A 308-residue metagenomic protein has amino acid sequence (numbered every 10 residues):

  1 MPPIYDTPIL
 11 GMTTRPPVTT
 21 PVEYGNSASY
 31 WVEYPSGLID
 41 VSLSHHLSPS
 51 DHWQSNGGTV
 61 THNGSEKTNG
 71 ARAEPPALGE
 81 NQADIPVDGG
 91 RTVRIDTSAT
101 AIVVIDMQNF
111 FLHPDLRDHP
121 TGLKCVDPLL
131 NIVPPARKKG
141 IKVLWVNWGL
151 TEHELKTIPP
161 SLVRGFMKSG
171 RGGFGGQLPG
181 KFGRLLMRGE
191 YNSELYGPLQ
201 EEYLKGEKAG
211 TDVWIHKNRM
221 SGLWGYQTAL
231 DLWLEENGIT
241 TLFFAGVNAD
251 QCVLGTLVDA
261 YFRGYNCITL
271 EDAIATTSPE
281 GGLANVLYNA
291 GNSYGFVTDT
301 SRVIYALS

Functional and structural regions predicted by a protein language model:
P2-A101, N131-P134, K138-K139, R164-S308: Active-site-adjacent betaalpha module
S98, D115-W148: A short alpha/beta connector and helix-capping loop motif
V104, I141-E154, L270: Short beta-strand segments at enzyme active-site cores
Q108, G149-L150, R219, N248: Short, flexible active-site-adjacent loop segments at beta-strand->alpha-helix junctions, enriched in small/polar
Q108-P114: Short acidic, Gly/Ser-rich segments with clustered Asp/Glu that frequently serve as metal-coordination loops in enzyme
F110, T151, T276: Active-site loop signature of alpha/beta-hydrolase-fold enzymes
H119-G122, S161-L162, Y261-F262: Glycine-rich, phosphate-binding/catalytic loops in enzymes
L155-P160: Metal-dependent catalytic neighborhoods of phosphoester/phosphodiester hydrolases
